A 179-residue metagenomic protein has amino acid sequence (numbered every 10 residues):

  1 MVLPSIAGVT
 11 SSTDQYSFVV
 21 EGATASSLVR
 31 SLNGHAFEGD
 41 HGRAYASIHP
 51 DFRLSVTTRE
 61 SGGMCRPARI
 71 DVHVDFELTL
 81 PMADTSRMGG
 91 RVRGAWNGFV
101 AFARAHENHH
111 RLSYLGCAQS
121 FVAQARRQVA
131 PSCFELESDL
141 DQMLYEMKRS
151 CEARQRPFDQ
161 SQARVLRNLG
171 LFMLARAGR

Functional and structural regions predicted by a protein language model:
M1-P4: Bacterial N-terminal signal peptides
I6-R87, P131-R179: Metalloprotease/metallohydrolase-associated module, dominated by Zn2+-dependent proteases
R93: Secretory-pathway-linked proteins and extracytosolic
W96-V100: Mature extracytoplasmic/lumenal regions of exported proteins
F102-Y114: Active-site recognition of the HExxH zinc-binding catalytic motif
L115-A125: Membrane-interfacial alpha-helical segments at the cytosolic side of multi-pass membrane proteins
